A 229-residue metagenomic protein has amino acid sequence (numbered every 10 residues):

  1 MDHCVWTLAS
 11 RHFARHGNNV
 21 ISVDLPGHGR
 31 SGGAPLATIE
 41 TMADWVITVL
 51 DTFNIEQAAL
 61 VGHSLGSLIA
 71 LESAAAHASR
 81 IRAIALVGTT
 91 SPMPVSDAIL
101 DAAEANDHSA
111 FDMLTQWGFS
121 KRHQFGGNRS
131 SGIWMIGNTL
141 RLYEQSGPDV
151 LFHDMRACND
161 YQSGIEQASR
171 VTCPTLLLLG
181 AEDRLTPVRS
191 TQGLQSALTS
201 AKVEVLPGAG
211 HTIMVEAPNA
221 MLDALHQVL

Functional and structural regions predicted by a protein language model:
M1-G32: Conserved HGGG/HGGXW glycine-rich cap/lid loop of the alpha/beta-hydrolase fold
T41-A58: Conserved acidic catalytic loop of the alpha/beta-hydrolase fold
A58, G62-S64, G180: Conserved alpha/beta-hydrolase "nucleophile elbow" surrounding the catalytic nucleophile
L68-M113: Flexible "cap/lid" loop of the alpha/beta hydrolase fold
D101-R170: Conserved alpha/beta-hydrolase catalytic His-Asp/Glu region
V171, L177-L179, D183: Short beta-strand/loop motif that positions the catalytic acidic residue of the alpha/beta-hydrolase fold
R184-S190: Conserved alpha/beta-hydrolase "acid-adjacent" motif
A201-L229: Catalytic active-site module of serine/aspartate enzymes centered on a nucleophile-bearing elbow/loop
